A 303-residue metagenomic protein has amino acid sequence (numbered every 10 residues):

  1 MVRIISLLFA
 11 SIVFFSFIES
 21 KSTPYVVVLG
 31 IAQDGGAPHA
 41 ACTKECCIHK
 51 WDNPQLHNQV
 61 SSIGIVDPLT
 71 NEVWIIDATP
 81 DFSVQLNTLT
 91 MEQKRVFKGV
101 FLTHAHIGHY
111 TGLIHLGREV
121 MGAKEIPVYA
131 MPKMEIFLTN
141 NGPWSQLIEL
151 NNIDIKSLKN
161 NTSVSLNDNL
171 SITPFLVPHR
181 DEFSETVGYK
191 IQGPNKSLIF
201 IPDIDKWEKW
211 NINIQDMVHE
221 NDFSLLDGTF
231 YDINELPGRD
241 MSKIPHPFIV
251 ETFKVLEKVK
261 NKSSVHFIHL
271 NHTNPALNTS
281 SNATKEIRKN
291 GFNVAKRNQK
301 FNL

Functional and structural regions predicted by a protein language model:
I4-V13: Sec-dependent N-terminal signal peptides
I12-T23: Bacterial Sec-dependent signal peptides at the C-terminal "C-region" and cleavage site
K21-L89, I155-D216, K300-L303: Core dinuclear metal-dependent hydrolase active-site scaffold
G35-A37, H106-G112, F137, R180-D181 (+3 more regions): Active-site environment of divalent metal-dependent phosphoester hydrolases
V66-Y129, D222: Active-site metal-binding motif and surrounding structural segment of the metallo-beta-lactamase
F101, I126-E135, L225, H266-I268: Short internal beta-strands
G122-K124, M134-S157, T273-N274: Active-site neighborhood of divalent metal-dependent phosphoester bond hydrolases
N195-S197, I204-K300: Cap/insert and terminal regions of metallo-dependent hydrolase folds
